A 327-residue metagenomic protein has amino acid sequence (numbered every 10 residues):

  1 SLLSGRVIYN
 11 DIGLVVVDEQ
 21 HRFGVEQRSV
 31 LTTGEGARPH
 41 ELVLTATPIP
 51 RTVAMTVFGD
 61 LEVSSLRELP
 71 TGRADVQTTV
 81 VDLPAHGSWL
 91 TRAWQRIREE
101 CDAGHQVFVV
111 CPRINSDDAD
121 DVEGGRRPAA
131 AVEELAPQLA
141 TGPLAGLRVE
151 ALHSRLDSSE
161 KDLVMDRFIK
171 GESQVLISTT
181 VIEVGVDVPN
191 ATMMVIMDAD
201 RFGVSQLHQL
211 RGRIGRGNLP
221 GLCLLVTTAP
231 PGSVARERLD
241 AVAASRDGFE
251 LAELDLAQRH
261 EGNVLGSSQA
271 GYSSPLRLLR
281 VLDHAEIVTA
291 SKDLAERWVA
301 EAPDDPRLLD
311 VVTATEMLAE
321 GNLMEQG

Functional and structural regions predicted by a protein language model:
S1-L14, V25-S29, T33, S158-R167 (+1 more regions): Conserved helix/coil segment N-terminal to the catalytic DExD/H
S1-L3, H21-R22, T47-P48, R113-N115 (+1 more regions): Short glycine-rich anion-binding loops that position phosphate/pyrophosphate groups of nucleotides and phosphorylated
G5-R6, G24, D118, G203: Activation segment
I8-V81, A85-Q106: Post-DEXD/H (motif II) to motif III coupling segment of the RecA-like Helicase ATP-binding lobe
V16, H40-A46, M55-T56, V110 (+3 more regions): Structural recognition of the conserved hydrophobic beta-strand(s) that form the central parallel beta-sheet of P-loop
P50, G72, S116, S158 (+1 more regions): Flexible, glycine-rich phosphate/dinucleotide-binding loops and adjacent beta-alpha linkers at cofactor/substrate
D75, S116-D121: A short acidic, helix-capping loop that chelates divalent metal ions and anchors anionic groups
A85-Q106, R113, R127, A131-G327: C-terminal helicase module of SF1/SF2 nucleic-acid helicases/translocases
